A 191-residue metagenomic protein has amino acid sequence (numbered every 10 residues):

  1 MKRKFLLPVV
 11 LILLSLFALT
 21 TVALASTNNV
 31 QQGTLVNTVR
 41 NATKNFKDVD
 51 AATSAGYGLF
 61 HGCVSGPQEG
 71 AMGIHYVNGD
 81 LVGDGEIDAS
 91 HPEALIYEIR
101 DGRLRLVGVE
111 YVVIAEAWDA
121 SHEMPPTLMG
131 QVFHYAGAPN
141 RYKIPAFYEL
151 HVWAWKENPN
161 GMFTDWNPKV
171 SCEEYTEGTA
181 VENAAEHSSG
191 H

Functional and structural regions predicted by a protein language model:
M1-V9: Bacterial N-terminal signal peptides that target proteins for export
V9-A18: Bacterial N-terminal signal peptides
L19-T27: Sec-dependent signal peptide cleavage junction
S26-H191: Primary mode marks residue(s) on the alpha4-beta5-alpha5 output face of response regulator receiver
